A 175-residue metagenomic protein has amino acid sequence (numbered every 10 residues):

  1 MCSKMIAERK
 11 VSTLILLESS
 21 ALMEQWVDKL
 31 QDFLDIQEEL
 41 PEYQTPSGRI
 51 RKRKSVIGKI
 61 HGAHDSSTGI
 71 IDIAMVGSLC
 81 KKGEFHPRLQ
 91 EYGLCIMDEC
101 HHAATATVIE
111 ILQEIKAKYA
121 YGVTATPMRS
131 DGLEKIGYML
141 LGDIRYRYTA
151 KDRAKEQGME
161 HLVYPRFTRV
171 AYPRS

Functional and structural regions predicted by a protein language model:
M1-A7: Motif I (Walker A/P-loop) of helicase-class P-loop NTPases
A7, S20-A63: Conserved helix-turn-beta segment of the N-terminal RecA-like "Helicase ATP-binding" lobe in SF1/SF2 helicases
V11, S55, S67, Q90 (+1 more regions): Structured loop/turn residues at beta-strand edges in well-structured enzyme cores
V11-S19: Conserved RecA-like ASCE P-loop NTPase motor core of nucleic-acid helicases/translocases
H61-L94, T105-E110: Conserved helix/coil segment N-terminal to the catalytic DExD/H
G93-L94, H101-A171: Post-DEXD/H (motif II) to motif III coupling segment of the RecA-like Helicase ATP-binding lobe
